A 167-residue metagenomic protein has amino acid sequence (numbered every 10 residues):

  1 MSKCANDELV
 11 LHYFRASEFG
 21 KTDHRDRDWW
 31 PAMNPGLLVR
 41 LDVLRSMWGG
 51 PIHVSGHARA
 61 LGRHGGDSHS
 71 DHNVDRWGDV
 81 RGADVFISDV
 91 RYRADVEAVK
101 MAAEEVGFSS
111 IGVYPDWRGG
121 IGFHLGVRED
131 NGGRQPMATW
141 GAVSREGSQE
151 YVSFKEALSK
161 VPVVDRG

Functional and structural regions predicted by a protein language model:
M1-G49: Active-site acidic/histidine clusters and adjacent loop/turn architecture that either coordinate catalytic ions
E18, D67, P115: Solvent-exposed, flexible loop/coil residues
W29-W30, F86-S88: A generic structural signal for short
P31-A32, G50, G119, A142: Intrinsic disorder/low-complexity segments enriched in polar/charged and small flexible residues
G36-H69: Extended, low-complexity, intrinsically disordered C-terminal regulatory tails of eukaryotic serine/threonine kinases
L37, R81-G82: Active-site nucleophilic cysteine motif
L41, V85-F86: A broad, low-specificity signal for short, low-complexity segments enriched in glycine/proline and polar/charged
D71-R81, I87-G167: Catalytic cores and adjacent binding grooves of peptidoglycan-active enzymes
